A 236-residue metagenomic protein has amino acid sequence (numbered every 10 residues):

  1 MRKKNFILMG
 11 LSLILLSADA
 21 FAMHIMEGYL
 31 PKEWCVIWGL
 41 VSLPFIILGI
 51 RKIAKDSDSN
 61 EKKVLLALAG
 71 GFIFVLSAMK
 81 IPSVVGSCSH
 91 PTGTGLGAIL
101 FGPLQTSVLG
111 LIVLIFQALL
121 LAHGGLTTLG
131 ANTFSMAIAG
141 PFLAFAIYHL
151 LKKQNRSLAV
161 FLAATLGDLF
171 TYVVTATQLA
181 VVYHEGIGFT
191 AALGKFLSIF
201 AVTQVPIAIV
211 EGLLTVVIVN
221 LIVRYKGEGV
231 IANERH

Functional and structural regions predicted by a protein language model:
M1-A22: N-terminal secretory/membrane targeting signals
I7, V36, K63-L68, S107-L111 (+3 more regions): Hydrophobic alpha-helical transmembrane segments
D19-L96: Hydrophobic transmembrane alpha-helices
W38-I47, A137-I147, I209-N220: Hydrophobic cores of alpha-helical transmembrane segments in multi-pass inner/ER membrane proteins, independent
S77-G140: Alpha-helical membrane segments and adjacent membrane-interface helices in multi-pass membrane proteins
F134-A176: Short helix-perturbing small/polar motifs within transmembrane alpha-helices
V160-L169, F189-H236: C-terminal transmembrane helix-loop-helix hairpin of multi-pass membrane proteins
A176-I187: Membrane-helix interface motif
